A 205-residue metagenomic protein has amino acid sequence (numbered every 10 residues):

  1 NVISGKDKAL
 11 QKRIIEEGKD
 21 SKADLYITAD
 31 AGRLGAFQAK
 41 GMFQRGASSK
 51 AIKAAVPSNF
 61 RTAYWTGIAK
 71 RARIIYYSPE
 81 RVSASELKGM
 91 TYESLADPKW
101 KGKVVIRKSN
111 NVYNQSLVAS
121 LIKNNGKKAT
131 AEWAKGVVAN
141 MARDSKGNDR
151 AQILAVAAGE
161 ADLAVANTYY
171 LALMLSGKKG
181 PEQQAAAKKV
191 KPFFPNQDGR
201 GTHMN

Functional and structural regions predicted by a protein language model:
N1-G35: Early extracytoplasmic/lumenal segment of secretory-pathway proteins
K6-D7, I27-G32, S49-K50, N148-D149 (+1 more regions): Beta->alpha turn/N-cap motifs
E17-Y26, M42, W100-G102, A158-A166: Alpha-to-beta junction loops
S21-Y26, Q44-Y77, E93, K103-I106: A structural signal for short loop-to-beta-strand junctions that line the ligand-binding cleft of periplasmic/secreted
A31-M42, F60-L87, A119, T202-N205: Periplasmic solute-binding protein
F43-K50, Y64-T66, E93, P181-G201: Short beta-strand->loop
R61-I68, Y77-P79, A84-S85, P98-N125 (+2 more regions): Short beta-strand->loop
S109, Y113-S116, S120-P195: Ligand-binding pocket segment of bilobal, Venus flytrap-like solute-binding proteins
